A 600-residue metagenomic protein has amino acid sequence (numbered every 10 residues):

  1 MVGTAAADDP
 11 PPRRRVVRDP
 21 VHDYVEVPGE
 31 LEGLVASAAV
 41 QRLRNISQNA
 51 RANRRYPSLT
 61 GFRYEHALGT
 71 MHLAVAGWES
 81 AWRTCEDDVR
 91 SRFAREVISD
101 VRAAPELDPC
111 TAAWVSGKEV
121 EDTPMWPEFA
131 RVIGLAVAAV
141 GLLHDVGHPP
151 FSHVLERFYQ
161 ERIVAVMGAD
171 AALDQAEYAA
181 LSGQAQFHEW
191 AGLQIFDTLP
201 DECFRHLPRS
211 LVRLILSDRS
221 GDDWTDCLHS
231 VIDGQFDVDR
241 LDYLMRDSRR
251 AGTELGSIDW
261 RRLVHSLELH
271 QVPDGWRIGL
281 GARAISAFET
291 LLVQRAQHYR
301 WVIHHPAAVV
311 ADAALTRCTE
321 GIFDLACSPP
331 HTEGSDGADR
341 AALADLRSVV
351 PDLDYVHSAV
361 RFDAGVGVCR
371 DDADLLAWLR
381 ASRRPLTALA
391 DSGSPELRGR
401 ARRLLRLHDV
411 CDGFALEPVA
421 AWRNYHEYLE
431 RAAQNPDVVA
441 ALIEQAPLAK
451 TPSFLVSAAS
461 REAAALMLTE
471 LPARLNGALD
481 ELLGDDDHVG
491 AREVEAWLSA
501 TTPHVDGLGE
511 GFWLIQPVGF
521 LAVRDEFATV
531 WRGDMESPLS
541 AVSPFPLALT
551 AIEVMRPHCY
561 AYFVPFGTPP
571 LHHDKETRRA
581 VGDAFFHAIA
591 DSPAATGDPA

Functional and structural regions predicted by a protein language model:
M1-A139, H148-A600: Histidine-centered, transition-metal-coordinating active-site segments
